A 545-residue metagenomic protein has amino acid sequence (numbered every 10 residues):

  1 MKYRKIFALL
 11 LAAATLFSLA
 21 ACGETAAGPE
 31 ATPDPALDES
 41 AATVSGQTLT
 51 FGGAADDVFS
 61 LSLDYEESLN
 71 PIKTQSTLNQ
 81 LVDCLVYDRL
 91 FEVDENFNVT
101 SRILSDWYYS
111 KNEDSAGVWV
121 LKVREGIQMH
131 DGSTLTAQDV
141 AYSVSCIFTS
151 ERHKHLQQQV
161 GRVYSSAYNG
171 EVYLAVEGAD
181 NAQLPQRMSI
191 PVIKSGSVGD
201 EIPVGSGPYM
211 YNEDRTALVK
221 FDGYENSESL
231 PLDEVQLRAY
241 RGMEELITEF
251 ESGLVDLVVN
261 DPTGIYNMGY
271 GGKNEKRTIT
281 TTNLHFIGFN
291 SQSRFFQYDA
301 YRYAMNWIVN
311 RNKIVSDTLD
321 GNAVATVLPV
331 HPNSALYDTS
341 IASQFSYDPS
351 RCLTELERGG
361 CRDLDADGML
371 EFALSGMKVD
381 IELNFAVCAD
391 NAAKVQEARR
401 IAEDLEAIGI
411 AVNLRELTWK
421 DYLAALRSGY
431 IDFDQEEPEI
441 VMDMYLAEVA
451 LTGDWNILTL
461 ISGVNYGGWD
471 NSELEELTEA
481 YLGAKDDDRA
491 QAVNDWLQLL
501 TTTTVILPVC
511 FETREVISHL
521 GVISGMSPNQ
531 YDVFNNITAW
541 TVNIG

Functional and structural regions predicted by a protein language model:
S18-A21: C-terminal motif of bacterial Sec signal peptides marking the signal peptidase cleavage site
L61-N112, V204: N-terminal lobe/hinge region of extracytoplasmic solute-binding protein
E95, Q183-E245, P349-S350, T354: Gly/Pro-rich hinge or "lid" segments in bacterial periplasmic/extracellular proteins
D106-R152, F295: Aromatic- and charge-enriched surface segment that lines or borders ligand/interaction sites
H153-V198, M210: Surface-exposed binding/hinge segments that line and control ligand-binding clefts or catalytic entry sites
A217, Q297-E403: Append "and occasionally in soluble cytosolic enzymes with long acidic Gly/Pro-rich linkers
G223-M268, A411: Ligand-site clamp/hinge motif
I308-T339, A393-A402, I431-G545: Detector for C-terminal structural segments
